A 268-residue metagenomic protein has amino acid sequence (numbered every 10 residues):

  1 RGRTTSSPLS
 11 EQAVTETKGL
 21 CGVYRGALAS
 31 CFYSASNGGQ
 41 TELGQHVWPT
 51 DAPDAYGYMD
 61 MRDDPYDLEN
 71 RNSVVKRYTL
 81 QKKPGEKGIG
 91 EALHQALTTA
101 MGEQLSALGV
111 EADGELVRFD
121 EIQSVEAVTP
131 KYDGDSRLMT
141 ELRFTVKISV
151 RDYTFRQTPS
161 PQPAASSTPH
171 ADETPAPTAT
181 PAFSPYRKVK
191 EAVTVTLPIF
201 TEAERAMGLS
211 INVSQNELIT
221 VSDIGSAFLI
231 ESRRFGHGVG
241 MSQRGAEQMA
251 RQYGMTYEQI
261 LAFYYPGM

Functional and structural regions predicted by a protein language model:
R1-M268: Conserved, single-site charged/polar hotspot
